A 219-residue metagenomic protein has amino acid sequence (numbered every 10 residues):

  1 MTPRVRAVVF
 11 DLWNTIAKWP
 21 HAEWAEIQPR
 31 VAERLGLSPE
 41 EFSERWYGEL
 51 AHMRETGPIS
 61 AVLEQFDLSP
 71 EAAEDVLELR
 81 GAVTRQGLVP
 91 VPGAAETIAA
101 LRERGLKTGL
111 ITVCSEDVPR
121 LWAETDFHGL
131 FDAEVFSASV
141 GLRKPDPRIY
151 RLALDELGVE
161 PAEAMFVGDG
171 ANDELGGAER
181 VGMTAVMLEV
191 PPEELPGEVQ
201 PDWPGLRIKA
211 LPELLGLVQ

Functional and structural regions predicted by a protein language model:
M1-V8, P70-A73, A95, A99-R102 (+1 more regions): Asp-based, Mg2+/Mn2+-dependent phosphohydrolase catalytic module
T2-A99, E103-R104: N-terminal helical cap/lid subdomain that shapes the substrate entry/recognition surface in HAD-like hydrolases
